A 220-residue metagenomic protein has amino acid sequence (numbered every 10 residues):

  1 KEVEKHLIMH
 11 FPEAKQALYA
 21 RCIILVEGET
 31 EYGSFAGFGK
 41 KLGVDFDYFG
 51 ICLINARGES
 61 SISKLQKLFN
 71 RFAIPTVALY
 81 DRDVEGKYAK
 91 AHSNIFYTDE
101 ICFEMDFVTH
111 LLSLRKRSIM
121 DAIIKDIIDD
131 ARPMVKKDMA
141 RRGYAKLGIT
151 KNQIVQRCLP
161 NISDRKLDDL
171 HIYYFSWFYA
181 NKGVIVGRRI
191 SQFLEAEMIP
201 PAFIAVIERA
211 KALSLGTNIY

Functional and structural regions predicted by a protein language model:
K1-V3: Conserved beta-strand-loop-alpha-helix hinge in the C-terminal portion of ABC ATPase nucleotide-binding domains
H10-L25, E29-Y220: Acidic, Mg2+-coordinating catalytic modules of nucleic-acid enzymes
